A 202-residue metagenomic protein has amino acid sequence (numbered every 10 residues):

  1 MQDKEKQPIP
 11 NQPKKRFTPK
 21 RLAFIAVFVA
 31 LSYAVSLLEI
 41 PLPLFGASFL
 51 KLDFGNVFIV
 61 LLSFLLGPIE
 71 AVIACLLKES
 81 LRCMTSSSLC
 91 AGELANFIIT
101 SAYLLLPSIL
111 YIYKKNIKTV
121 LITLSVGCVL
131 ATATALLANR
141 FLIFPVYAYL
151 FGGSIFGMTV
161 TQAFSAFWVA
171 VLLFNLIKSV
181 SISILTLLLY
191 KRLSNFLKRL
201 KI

Functional and structural regions predicted by a protein language model:
M1-I202: Loop-helix junctions at membrane interfaces
